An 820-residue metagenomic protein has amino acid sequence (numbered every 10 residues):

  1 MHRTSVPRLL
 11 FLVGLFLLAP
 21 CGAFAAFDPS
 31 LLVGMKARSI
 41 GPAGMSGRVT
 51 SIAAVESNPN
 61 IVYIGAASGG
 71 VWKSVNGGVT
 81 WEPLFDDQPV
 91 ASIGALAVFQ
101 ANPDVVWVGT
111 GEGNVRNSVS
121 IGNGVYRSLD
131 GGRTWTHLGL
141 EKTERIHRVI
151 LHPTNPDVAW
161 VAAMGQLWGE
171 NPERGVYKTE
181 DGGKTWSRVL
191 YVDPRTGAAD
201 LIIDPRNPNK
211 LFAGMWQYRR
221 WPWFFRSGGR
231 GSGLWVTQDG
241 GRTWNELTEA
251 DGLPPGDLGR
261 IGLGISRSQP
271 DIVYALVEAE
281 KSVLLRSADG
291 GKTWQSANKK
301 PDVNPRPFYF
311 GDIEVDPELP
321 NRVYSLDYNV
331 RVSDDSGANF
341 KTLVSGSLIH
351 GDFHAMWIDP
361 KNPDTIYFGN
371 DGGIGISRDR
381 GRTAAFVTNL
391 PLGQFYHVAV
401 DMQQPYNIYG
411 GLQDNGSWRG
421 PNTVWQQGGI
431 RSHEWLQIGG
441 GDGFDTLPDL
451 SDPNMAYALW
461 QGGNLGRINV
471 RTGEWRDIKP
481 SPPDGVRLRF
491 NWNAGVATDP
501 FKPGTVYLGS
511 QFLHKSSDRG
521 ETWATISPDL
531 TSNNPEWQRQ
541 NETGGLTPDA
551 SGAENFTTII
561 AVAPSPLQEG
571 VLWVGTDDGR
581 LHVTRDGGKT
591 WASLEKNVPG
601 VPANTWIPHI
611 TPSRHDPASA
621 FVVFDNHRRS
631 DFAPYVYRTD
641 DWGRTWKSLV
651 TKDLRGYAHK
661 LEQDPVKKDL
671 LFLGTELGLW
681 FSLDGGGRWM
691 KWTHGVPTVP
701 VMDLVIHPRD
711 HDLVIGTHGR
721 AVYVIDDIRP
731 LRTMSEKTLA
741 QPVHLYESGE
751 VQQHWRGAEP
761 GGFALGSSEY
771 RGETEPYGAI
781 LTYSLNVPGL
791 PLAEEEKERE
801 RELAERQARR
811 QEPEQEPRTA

Functional and structural regions predicted by a protein language model:
M1-F11, G346: Bacterial N-terminal signal peptides that target proteins for export
T4, G34, G44, N123 (+3 more regions): General helical secondary-structure elements
P7-R8, V13, A53, G132 (+4 more regions): Intrinsically disordered, low-complexity segments enriched in polar/charged small residues
L10-G22: Bacterial N-terminal signal peptides
F24-E769, P776-A779, N786-P788: Beta-propeller blade termini and top-face loops
A758-T819: Contiguous beta-strand segments within globular domains
